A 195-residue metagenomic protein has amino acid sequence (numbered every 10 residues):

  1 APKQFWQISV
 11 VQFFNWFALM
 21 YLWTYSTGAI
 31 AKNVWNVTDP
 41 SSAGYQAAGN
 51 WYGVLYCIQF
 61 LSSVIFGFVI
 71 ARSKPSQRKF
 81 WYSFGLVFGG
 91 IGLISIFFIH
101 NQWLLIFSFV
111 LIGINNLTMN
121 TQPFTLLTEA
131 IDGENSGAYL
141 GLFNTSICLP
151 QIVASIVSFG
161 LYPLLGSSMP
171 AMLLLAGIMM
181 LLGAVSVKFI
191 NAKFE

Functional and structural regions predicted by a protein language model:
F5-L22, V110: Pair of pore-lining "gating" transmembrane helices in MFS-fold secondary transporters
N36-F60: Loop-to-transmembrane helix entry
I65-R78, Y162: Helix-to-loop junctions at the C-terminal end of transmembrane segments in multipass secondary transporters
F88-H100: C-terminal ends and interior cores of transmembrane alpha-helices in multi-pass membrane transporters/permeases
T118-D132: Intracellular juxtamembrane helix-capping segments at the cytosolic ends of symmetry-related transmembrane helices
G133-L165: A late C-terminal transmembrane helix in Major Facilitator Superfamily
G160-M180: A membrane-interface helix-boundary motif in multi-pass transporters
L174-E195: Multi-pass alpha-helical transporter architecture, strongest for 12-TM Major Facilitator/SLC carriers used
